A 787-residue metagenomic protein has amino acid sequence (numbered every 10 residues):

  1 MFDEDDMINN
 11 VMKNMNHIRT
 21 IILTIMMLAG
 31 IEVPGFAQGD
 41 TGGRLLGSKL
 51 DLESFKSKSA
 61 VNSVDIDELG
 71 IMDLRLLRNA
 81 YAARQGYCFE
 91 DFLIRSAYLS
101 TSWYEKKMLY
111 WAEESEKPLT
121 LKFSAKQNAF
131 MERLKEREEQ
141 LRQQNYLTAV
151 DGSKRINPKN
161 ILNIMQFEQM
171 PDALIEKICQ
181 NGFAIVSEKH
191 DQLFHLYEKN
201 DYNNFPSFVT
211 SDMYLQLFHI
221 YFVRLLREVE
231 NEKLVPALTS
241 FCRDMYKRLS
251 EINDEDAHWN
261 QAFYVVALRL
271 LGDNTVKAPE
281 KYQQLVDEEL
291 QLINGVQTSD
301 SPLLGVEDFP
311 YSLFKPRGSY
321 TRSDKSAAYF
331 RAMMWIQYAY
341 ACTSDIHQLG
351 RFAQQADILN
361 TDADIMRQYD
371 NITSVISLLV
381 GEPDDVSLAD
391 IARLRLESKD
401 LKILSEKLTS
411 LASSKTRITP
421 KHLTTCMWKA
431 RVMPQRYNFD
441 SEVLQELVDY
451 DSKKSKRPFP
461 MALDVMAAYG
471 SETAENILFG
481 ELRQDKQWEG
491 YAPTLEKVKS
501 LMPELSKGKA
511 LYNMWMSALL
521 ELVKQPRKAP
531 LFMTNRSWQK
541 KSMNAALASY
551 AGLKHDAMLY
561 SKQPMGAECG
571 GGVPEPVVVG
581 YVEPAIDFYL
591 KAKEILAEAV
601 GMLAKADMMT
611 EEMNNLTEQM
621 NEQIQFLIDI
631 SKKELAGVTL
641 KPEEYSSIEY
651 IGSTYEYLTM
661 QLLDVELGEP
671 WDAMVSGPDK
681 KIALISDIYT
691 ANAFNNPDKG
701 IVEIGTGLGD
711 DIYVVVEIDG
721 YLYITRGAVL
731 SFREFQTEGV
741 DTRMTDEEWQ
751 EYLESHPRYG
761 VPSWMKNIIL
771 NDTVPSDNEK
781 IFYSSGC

Functional and structural regions predicted by a protein language model:
M1-D3, M7-V11: Short, positively charged and aromatic/hydrophobic N-terminal segments
V11-I22: Bacterial N-terminal signal peptides that target proteins for export
I22-E32: Bacterial N-terminal signal peptides
G35-G39: Boundary at the C-terminal end of the N-terminal hydrophobic targeting segment
L52-S63, Y81, K117, L603-M609 (+1 more regions): Acidic/histidine-rich, surface-exposed loop or edge segments in extracytoplasmic proteins
N62-S63, D67-R95, I336: Short N-proximal segments of mature Sec-exported proteins
F89, L93-Y146: Compact alpha-helical subdomains of small soluble proteins
T148-C787: Long, non-catalytic protein-protein interaction scaffolds
